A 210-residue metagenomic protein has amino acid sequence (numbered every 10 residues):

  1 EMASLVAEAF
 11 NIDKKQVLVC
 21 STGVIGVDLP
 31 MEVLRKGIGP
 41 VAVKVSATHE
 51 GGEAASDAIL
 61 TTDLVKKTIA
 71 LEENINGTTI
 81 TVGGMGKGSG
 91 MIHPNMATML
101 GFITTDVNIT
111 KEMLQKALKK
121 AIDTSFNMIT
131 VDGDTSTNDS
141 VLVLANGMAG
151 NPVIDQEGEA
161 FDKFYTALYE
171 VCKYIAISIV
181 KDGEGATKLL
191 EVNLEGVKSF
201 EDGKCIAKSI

Functional and structural regions predicted by a protein language model:
E1, N11, V131, K181-G183: Surface-exposed helix-capping loop/turn segments at secondary-structure junctions
M2-F126, S136: Glycine-rich, mobile lid/loop segments that gate access to catalytic sites or pores
C20-P30, L142-M148, L194-V197: Short, conserved secondary-structure transition motifs
T61, M91, N127, V131 (+1 more regions): Conserved helix-loop functional segments at active or binding sites
I80, N138-S140, L190: Change "...and in nucleic-acid phosphodiester-cleaving endonucleases..." to "...and in nucleic-acid processing enzymes
T110-I175: Acidic, glycine-rich loop-and-beta core segments that form the ion-binding/anion-interacting portion of active sites
G147-S209: A glycine- and small/hydrophobic-rich beta-loop-beta segment that serves as a flexible "lid/hinge" or phosphate-binding
